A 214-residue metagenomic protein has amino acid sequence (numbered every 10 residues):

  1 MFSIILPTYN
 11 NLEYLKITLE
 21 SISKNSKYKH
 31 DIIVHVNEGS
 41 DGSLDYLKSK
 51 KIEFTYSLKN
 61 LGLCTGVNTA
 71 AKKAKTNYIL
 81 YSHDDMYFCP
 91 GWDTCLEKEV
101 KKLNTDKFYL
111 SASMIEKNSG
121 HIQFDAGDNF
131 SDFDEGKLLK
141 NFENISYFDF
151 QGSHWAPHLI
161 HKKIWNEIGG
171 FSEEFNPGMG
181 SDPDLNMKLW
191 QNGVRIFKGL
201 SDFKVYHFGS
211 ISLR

Functional and structural regions predicted by a protein language model:
E20-K29: Short, acidic, metal-binding catalytic loop of nucleotide-sugar glycosyltransferases
Y28, V36-D45: A conserved acidic beta->alpha catalytic loop
S57-A74: Glycine-rich, basic loop-to-helix element that forms the pyrophosphate-binding segment of sugar-nucleotide handling
C64, L138-K163: A recurrent flexible, glycine/aromatic-enriched loop bordering the glycosyltransferase active site that acts as
I79: Short aromatic/hydrophobic "clamp" motif used to bind/position activated sugar donors
L110-A126: Short beta-strand-to-loop element that shapes/binds the nucleotide-sugar donor at the catalytic cleft/hinge
I115-K117, N176, K198-R214: Active-site donor/metal-binding and catalytic loop motifs of nucleotide-sugar-dependent glycosylation enzymes
Q151-G169, E174-F203: A short, conserved alpha-helix in the catalytic core of glycosyltransferases
